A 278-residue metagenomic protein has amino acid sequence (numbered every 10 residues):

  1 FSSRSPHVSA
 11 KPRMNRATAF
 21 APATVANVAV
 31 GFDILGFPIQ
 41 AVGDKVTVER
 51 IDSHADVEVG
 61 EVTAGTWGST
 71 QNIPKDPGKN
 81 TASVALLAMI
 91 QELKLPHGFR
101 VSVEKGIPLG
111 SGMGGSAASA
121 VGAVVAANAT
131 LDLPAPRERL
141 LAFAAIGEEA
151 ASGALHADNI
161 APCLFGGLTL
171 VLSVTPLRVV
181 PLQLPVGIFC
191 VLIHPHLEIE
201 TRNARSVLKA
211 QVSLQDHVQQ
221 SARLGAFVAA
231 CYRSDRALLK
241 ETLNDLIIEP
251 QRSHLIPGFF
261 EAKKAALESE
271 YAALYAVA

Functional and structural regions predicted by a protein language model:
V8-S111, A129, L133-P134, F165-G166: ATP-binding N-lobe of GHMP and related small-molecule kinases
A23, A41, D52, H194-I199 (+1 more regions): Glycine-rich beta-alpha junction loops
D33-F37, E149-A161, L177-Q183, V228 (+1 more regions): A generic local secondary-structure boundary/capping motif
V48-R50, I90-V103, R137-L140, L197-A204 (+1 more regions): Acidic-glycine-rich active-site phosphate/pyrophosphate-binding loop
Q91, P96-R178: Gly/Ser-rich oxyanion-binding loop with an adjacent helix/lid that shapes the negatively charged ligand pocket
T169, S173-V180, E200-V228: Anionic-ligand binding region
C231-A278: Glycine-rich, charge-dense phosphate/pyrophosphate-binding loop(s) and the adjacent flexible "lid"/catalytic subdomain
